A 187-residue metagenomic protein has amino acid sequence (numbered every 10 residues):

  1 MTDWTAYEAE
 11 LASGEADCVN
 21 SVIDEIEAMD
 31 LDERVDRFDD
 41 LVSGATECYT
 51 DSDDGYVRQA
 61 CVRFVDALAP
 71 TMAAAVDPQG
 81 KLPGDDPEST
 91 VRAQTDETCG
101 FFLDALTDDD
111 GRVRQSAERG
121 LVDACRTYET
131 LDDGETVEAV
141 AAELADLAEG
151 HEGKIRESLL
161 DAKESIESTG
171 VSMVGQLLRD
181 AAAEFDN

Functional and structural regions predicted by a protein language model:
T2-W4, H151-N187: Eukaryotic acidic, Ser/Thr-rich intrinsically disordered low-complexity regions
A6-E8, L41-E47, F101-L103, V140-A145: Buried hydrophobic core positions in alpha-solenoid tandem helical repeats
G14-A16, D53-D54, D109-D110, H151-E152: Short inter-helical turns and helix N-cap capping residues of alpha-solenoid HEAT/ARM repeat scaffolds
S21, E25-A45, S89-T90: Alpha-helical solenoid scaffolds in large eukaryotic transport, assembly, and signaling factors
E27-A28, V65-P70, V122-R126, E164: Structural signature of alpha-helical solenoid repeat scaffolds
E33, F38, A75-T95, L131-V137: HEAT/armadillo-like alpha-solenoid scaffolds in large eukaryotic assembly and transport factors
